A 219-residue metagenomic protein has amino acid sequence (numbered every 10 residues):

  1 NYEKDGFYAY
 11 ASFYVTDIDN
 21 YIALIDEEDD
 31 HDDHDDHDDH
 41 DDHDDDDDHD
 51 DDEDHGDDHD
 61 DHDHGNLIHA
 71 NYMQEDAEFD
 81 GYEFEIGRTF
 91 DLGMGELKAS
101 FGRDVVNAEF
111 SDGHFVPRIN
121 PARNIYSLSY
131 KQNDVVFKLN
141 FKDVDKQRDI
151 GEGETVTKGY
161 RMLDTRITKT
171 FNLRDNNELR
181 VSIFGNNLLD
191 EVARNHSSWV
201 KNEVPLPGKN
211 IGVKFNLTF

Functional and structural regions predicted by a protein language model:
E3-A9, F13-I18, D58-Q147: Gram-negative outer-membrane beta-barrel transporters
D17, E53, I86-T89, T170 (+1 more regions): A ubiquitous, low-specificity "background" feature that marks scattered single residues across proteins without
D19-A23: Membrane-topology and secretion signals of cell-surface/extracellular proteins
I25-D30, G87-D91, I167-L173: Short regulatory "switch" loops immediately downstream of catalytic or recognition motifs within protein catalytic
E28-H64: Long, acidic low-complexity intrinsically disordered regions
E53-G56, A70, N177: Surface-exposed charge patches in extracellular/virion surface proteins
E96-V105, F115-F219: Conserved C-terminal beta-signal and adjacent last beta-strands/turns of outer-membrane beta-barrel proteins
